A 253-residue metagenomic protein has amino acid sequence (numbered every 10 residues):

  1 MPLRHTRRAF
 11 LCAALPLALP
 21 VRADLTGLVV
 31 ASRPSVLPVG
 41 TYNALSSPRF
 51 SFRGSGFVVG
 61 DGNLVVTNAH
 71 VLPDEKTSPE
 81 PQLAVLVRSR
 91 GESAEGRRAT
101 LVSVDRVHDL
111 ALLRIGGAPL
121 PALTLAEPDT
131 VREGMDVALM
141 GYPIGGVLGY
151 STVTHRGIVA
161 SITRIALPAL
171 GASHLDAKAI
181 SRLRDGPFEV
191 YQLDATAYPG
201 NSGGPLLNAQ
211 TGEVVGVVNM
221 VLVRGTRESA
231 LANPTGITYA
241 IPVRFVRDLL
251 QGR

Functional and structural regions predicted by a protein language model:
T6-L11: N-terminal export leaders
A18-P20: N-terminal signal peptide c-region/cleavage motif recognized by signal peptidases
D24-L25, N43-N68, G96-R98, G203 (+2 more regions): A conserved glycine-rich beta-strand in the N-terminal activation segment of trypsin-fold
G27-L28, T100-V102, G116-S151: Active-site substrate-binding loop(s) of clan PA
S32-R49, A111, I115-T124, V153-Q251: Active-site region of chymotrypsin-like
V59-G60, V131, A209: Short, well-ordered loop/turn sites that connect or cap secondary structure elements
G60-R106: Catalytic-histidine neighborhood of serine endopeptidases, predominantly the chymotrypsin-like S1/PA family
Q82-V85, R90-A99, E133-D136, T152-D176: Beta-strand/loop subdomains of soluble extracytoplasmic proteins
